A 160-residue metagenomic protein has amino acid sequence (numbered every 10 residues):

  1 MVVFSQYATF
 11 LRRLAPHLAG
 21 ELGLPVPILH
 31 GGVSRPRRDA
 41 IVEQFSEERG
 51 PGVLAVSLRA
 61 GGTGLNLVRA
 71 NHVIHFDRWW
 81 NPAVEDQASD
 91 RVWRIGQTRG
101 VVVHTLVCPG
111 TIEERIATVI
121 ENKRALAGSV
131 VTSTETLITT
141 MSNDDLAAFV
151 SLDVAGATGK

Functional and structural regions predicted by a protein language model:
V2-Q44: Conserved helicase motor "Helicase C" RecA-like lobe of SF1/SF2 P-loop NTPases
L18, L24, R37, I41-V42 (+1 more regions): SF2 helicase/translocase ATPase core recognition
L22, I116, G156-K160: Generic hydrophobic, helix-prone segments enriched in Leu/Val/Ile
L29, G62, A155-A157: Intrinsically disordered, low-complexity segments enriched in small/polar residues
E47-R49: Glycine-rich phosphate-binding loop signature in dinucleotide/nucleotide-binding domains
V130-K160: Long, largely alpha-helical accessory region at the distal end of helicase-like NTP-driven motors
